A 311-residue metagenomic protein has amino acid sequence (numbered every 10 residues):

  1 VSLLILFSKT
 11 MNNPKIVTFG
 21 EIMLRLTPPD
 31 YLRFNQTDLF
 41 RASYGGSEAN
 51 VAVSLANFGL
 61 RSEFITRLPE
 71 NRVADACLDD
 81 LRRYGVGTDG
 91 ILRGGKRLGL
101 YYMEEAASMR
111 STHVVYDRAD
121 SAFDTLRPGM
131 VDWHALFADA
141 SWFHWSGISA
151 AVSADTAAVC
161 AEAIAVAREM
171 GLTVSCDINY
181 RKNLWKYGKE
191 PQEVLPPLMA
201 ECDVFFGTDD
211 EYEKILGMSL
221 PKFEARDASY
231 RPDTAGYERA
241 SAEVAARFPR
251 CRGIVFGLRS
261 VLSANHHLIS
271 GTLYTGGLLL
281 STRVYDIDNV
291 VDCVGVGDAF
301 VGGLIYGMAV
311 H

Functional and structural regions predicted by a protein language model:
M11-R33: Positively charged, low-complexity intrinsically disordered leader regions
R33-V51: Short catalytic helix/loop segments, enriched in acidic residues and glycine and frequently bearing histidine
N50-R61, G307-V310: Alpha-helix C-terminal capping segments
R61-I148: Conserved N-terminal subdomain of the carbohydrate kinase-like
S62, T88, V174-S175, F206: Hydrophobic beta-strand scaffold residues
S149-A158, W185, L216-G217: Glycine/threonine-rich flexible loop motifs
L184-L278: Conserved phosphate/ATP/ADP-binding segment of small-molecule kinases
A264, L279-H311: Conserved post-catalytic alpha-helical subdomain immediately downstream of the catalytic base and nucleotide-binding
